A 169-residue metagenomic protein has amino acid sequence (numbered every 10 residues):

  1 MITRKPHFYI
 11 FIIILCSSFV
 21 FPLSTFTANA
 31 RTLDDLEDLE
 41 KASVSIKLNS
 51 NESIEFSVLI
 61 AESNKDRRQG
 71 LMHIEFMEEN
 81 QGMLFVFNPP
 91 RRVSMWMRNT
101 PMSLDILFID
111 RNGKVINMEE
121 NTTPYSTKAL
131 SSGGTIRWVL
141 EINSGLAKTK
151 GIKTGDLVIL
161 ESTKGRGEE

Functional and structural regions predicted by a protein language model:
M1-P6: N-terminal secretory signal peptides that target proteins for export/translocation
Y9-I10, R166: Composition-driven detection of intrinsically disordered, low-complexity segments
I10-S24: Bacterial N-terminal signal peptides
L23-R31: Signal peptide processing junction and immediate N-terminal pro/mature segment of secreted/exported proteins
R31-E169: Compact, glycine-rich, soluble single-domain proteins
